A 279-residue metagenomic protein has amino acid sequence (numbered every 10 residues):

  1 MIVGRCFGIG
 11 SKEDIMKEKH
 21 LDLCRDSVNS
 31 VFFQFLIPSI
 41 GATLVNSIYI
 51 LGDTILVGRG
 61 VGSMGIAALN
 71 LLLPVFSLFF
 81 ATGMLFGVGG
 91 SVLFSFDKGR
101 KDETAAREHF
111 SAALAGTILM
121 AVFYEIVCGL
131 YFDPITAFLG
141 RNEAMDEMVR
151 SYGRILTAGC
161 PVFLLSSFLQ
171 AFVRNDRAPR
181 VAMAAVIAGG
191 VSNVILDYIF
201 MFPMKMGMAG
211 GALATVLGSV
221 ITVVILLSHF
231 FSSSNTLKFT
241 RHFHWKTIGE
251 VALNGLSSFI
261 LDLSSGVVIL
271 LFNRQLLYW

Functional and structural regions predicted by a protein language model:
M1-S39, F94-P161, P203-F259: Short alpha-helical transmembrane segments in multi-pass integral membrane proteins
N29-I48, G52, V75-T82, A158 (+3 more regions): Residue-level signal for short hydrophobic patches within transmembrane helices of multi-pass membrane transporters
I40, L44, I48, G52 (+11 more regions): Generic alpha-helical transmembrane segments of integral inner-membrane proteins, especially permease/transport modules
I48-A67, T136-E143, I199-M206, L263-W279: Helix-terminus/linker motif at the lipid-water interface of multi-pass membrane proteins
T54, S91-V92, F132-D133, Q170 (+2 more regions): Interfacial helix-capping/hinge residues at the ends of transmembrane alpha-helices
I66-I126, F163-R177, V181-A182, L277: Small-residue-rich hydrophobic transmembrane alpha-helices
T104, T117, F172-Y198, A209-V216: Alpha-helical transmembrane segments of multi-pass membrane transporters/permeases
